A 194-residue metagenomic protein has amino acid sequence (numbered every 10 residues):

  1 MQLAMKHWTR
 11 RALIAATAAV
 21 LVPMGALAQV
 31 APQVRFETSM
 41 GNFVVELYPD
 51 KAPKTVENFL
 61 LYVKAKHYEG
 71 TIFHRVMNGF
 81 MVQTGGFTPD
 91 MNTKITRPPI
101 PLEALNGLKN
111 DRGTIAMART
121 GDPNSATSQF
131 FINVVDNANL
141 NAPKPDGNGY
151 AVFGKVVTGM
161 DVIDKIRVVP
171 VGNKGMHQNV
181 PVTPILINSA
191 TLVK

Functional and structural regions predicted by a protein language model:
Q2-R11, A15-K194: Cyclophilin-like peptidyl-prolyl cis-trans isomerases
